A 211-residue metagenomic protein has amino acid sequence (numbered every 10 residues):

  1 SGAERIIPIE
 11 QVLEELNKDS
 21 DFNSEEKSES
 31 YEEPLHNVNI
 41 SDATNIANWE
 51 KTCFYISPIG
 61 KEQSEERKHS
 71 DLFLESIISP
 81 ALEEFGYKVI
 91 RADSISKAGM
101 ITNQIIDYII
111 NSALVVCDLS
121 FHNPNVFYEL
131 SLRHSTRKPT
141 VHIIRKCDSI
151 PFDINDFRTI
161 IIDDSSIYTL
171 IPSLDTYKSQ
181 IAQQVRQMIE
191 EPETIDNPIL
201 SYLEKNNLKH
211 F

Functional and structural regions predicted by a protein language model:
S1-A3, E84, I106, F121-Q187: Cross-kingdom TIR/SEFIR domain
G2-K27, R158-F211: C-terminal interaction surface of TIR/SEFIR-family domains
I9, A92-S94, I143, I162: Conserved beta-strand termini and adjacent loop/short-helix elements that scaffold enzyme active sites in alpha/beta
D21-K97, I105-Y108: Conserved N-terminal substructure of TIR/SEFIR domains
S70, I101, Y177: Phosphate/oxyanion-binding active-site loops and adjacent basic polyanion-contact surfaces
I95-I101, H122-V126: Short acidic loop-to-helix transition motifs that present clustered carboxylates
S112: An anion/phosphate-binding loop that grips the pyrophosphate of nucleotide cofactors and donors
